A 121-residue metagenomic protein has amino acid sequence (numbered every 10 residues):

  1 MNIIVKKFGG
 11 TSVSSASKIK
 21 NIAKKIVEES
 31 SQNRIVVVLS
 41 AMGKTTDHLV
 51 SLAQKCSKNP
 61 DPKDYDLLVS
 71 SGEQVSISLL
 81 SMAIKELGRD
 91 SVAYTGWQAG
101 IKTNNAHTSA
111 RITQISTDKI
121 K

Functional and structural regions predicted by a protein language model:
M1-K121: Nucleotide/pyrophosphate-binding catalytic subdomain
